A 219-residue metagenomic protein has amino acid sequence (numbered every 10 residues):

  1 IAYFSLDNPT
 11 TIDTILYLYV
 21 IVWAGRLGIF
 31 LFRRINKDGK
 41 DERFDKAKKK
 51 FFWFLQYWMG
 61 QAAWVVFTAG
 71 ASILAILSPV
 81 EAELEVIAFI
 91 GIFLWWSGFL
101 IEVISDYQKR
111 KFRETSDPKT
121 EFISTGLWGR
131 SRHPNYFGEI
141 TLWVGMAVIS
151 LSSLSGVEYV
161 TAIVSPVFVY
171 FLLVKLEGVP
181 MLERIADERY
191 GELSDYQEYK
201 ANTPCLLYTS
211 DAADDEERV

Functional and structural regions predicted by a protein language model:
I1-L18, A69-G91, V148-T161: Helix-coil boundary and interhelical linker segments in multi-pass alpha-helical membrane proteins
T11, I15, E42-G60, V86-F89: Interfacial transmembrane-helix boundary/kink motif in multi-pass membrane proteins
I21-K37, F67, F93-F112, S165-A186: Transmembrane alpha-helical segments that form the membrane-embedded catalytic/substrate-channel core of multi-pass
R33-K49, Y107-W128, E183-L207: Cytosolic, membrane-interface loops and tails of multi-pass inner-membrane proteins
W58-I73, N135-A147: Core segments of transmembrane alpha-helices that mediate helix-helix packing or line hydrophobic substrate/ligand
V86-G145: Aromatic-anchored, glycine/proline-accented short structural segments that stabilize local strand-turns or short
L127-E177: Glycine/small-residue-rich hydrophobic helix-like segments
Y208-A213, E217: Conserved small/polar residues in nucleotide/adenosyl-binding loops
